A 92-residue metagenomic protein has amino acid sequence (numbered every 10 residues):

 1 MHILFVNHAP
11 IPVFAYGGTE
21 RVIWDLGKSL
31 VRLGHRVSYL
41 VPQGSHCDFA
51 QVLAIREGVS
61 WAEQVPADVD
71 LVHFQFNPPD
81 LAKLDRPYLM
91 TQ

Functional and structural regions predicted by a protein language model:
M1-L4: Extreme N-terminal starter segment of soluble prokaryotic enzymes
N7-G18, V22-W61, V65-P66: N-terminal strand-loop element at the rim of the active site of nucleotide-sugar-dependent glycosyltransferases
P12-V13, P79-L81: Short glycine-rich, flexible loops that bind phosphorylated cofactors or substrates
S45, P78-P79: Alpha-helix capping/helix-boundary segments
V65, L81-A82: Short, charge-rich binding segments
A67-L71: Short acidic/histidine-rich motifs immediately flanking catalytic phosphotransfer sites in two-component signaling
F74-P78, Q92: Short His-centered aromatic/hydrophobic patch
A82-Q92: Catalytic core of nucleotide-activated saccharide and alditol-phosphate transferases
